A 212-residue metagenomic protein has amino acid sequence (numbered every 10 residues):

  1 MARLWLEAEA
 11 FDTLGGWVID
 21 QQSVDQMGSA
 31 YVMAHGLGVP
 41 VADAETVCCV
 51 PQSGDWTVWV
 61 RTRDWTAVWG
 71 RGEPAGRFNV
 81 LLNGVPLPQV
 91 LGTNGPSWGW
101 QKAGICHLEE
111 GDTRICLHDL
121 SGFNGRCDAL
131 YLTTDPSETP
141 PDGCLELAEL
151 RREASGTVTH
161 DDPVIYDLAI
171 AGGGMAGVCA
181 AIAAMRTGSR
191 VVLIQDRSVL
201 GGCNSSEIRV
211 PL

Functional and structural regions predicted by a protein language model:
M1-D161: Extracytoplasmic
D162-G174: Beta1/beta-strand and adjacent pyrophosphate-binding region of the FAD-binding site in flavoprotein oxidoreductases
G177: N-terminal Rossmann-fold NAD(P) dinucleotide-binding loop
A184: Aromatic pocket-lining residues of Rossmann-like dinucleotide-binding sites
T187: Conserved dinucleotide-binding and phosphotransfer motif residues
R190-Q195: Short beta-strand "acidic-cap" motif of Rossmann-like dinucleotide-binding folds
S198-L212: Conserved N-terminal glycine-rich FAD pyrophosphate-binding loop of Rossmann-like flavoproteins
